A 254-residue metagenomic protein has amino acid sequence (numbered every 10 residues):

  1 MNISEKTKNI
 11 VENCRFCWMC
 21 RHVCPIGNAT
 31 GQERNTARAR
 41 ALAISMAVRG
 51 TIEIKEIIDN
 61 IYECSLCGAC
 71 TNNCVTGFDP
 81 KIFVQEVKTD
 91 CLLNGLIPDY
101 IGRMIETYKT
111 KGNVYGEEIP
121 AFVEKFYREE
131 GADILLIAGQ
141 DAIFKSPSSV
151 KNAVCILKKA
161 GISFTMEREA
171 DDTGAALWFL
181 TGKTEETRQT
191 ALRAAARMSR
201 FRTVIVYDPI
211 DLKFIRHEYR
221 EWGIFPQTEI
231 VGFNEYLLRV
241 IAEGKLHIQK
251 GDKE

Functional and structural regions predicted by a protein language model:
M1-I61: Ferredoxin-type iron-sulfur electron-transfer modules and their immediate structural context
K8, A41-F214, E218-Y219: Iron-sulfur-cluster electron-transfer modules
C20-H22, C64-G68, K253-E254: Short acidic (Asp/Glu) and glycine-rich catalytic loops that position anionic groups and cofactors
G31, N35, K55, P98-D99 (+2 more regions): Secondary-structure transition/capping residues
T36, D79, P98, P120-A121 (+1 more regions): Secondary-structure junction/capping motif
G131-A132, I162, F225-T228, G251-E254: Short coil/turn connectors at secondary-structure junctions
D133-I137, A142-I143, I241-E254: Basic- and aromatic-lined ligand-binding clefts that recognize polyanionic substrates
I224-K250: Short, flexible loop segments at boundaries between secondary-structure elements
